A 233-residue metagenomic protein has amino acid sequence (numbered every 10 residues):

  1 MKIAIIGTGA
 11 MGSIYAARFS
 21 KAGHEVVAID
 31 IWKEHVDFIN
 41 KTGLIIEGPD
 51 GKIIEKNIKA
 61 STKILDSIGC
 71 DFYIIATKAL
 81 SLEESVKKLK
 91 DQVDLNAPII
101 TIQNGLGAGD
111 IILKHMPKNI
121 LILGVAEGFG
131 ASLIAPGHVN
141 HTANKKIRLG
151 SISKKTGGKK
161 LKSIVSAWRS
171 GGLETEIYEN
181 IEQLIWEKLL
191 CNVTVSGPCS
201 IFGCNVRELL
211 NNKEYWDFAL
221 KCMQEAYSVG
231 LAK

Functional and structural regions predicted by a protein language model:
M1, D71, K145: Nucleotide donor/acceptor-binding cores
M1-K52: NAD(P)+-binding Rossmann beta1-loop-alpha1 motif at the extreme N-terminus of oxidoreductases
A4, V27, P98-I100, I122 (+2 more regions): A structural signal for isolated positions on well-ordered beta-strands in alpha/beta enzyme cores
I5, I29, I75-A76, I102 (+3 more regions): Active-site-adjacent beta-strand anchor residues
I29, I53-H138: Rossmann-like NAD(P)(H) cofactor-binding subdomain of soluble oxidoreductases
H35-F38, G109-D110, G157: Short, charged/polar "capping" segments at the starts of alpha-helices and the immediately preceding loops
Q92, H115-I120, A135-K233: Internal alpha-helical scaffold of NAD(P)-dependent oxidoreductase catalytic cores
